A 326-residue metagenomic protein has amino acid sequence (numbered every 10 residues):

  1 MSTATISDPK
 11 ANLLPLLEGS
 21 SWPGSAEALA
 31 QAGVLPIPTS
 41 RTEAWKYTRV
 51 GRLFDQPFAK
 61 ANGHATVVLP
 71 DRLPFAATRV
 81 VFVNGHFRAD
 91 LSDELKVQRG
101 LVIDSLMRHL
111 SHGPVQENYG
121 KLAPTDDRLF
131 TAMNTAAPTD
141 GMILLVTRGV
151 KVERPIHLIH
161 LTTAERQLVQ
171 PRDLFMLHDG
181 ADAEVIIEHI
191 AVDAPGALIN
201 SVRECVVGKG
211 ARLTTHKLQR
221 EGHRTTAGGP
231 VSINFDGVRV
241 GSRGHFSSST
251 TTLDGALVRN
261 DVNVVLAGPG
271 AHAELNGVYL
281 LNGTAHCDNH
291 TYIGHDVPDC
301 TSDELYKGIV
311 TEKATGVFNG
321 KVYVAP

Functional and structural regions predicted by a protein language model:
M1-P171, H178-G180, I187-H189, P326: N-terminal leader/transition segments
H109-P326: Conserved beta-strand/loop scaffold segments within soluble protein domains that form the structured core and edges
